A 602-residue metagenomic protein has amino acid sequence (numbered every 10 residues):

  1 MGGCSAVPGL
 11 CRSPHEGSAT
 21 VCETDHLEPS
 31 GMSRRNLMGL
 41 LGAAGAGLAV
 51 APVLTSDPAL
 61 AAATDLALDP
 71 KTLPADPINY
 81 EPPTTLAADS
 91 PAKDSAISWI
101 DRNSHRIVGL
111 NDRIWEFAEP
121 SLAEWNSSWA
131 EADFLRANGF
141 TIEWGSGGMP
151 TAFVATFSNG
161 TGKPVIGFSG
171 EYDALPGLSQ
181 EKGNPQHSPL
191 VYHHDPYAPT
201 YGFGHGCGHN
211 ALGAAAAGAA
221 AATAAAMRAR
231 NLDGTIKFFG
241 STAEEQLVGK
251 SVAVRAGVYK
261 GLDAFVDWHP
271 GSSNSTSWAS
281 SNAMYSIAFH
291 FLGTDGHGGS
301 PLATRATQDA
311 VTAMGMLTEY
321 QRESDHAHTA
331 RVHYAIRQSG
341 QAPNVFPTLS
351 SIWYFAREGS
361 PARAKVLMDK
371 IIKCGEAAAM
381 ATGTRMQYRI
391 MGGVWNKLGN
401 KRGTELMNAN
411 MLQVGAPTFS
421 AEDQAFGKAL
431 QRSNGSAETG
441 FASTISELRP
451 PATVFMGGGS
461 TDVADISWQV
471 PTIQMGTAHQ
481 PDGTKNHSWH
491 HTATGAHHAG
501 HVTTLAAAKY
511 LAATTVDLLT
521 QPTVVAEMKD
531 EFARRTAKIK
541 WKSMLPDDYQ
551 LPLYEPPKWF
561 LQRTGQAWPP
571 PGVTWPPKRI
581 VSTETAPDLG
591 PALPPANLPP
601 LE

Functional and structural regions predicted by a protein language model:
M1-S33, A43-A46, P52, P58-L60: N-terminal secretory signal peptides
P52-P91: C-terminal segment of N-terminal export signals and the immediately downstream linker at the start of the mature
A75-H205, N210-T235: Acidic/His- and Gly-rich active-site-bordering loop/insert found across diverse amide/peptide-bond hydrolases
I114, F168, H209, A253 (+5 more regions): Divalent metal-coordination and catalytic microenvironments
E143, A220-F238, Y320-T329, T520-A526: Phosphate-handling active-site elements
N210-N282: Acidic/histidine-rich catalytic neighborhood of metal-dependent amide-processing enzymes
G261-F419: Midchain, well-structured core segments that form catalytic/ion-binding scaffolds
F426-A508, A526-L601: Zn-dependent metallopeptidase/amidohydrolase metal-coordination segment
